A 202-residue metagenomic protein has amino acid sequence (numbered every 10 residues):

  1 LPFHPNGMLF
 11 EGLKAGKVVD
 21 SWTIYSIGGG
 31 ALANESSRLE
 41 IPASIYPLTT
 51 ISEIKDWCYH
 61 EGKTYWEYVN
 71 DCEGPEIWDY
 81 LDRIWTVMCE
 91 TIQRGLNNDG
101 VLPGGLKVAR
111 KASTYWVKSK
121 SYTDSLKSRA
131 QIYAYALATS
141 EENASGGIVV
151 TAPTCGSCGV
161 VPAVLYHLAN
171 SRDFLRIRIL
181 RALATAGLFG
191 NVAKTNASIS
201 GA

Functional and structural regions predicted by a protein language model:
L1-Y122: C-terminal regulatory domains involved in ligand/effector binding and gene-expression control
P75-G201: Accessory "access/gating" subregions that flank catalytic or transport cores
